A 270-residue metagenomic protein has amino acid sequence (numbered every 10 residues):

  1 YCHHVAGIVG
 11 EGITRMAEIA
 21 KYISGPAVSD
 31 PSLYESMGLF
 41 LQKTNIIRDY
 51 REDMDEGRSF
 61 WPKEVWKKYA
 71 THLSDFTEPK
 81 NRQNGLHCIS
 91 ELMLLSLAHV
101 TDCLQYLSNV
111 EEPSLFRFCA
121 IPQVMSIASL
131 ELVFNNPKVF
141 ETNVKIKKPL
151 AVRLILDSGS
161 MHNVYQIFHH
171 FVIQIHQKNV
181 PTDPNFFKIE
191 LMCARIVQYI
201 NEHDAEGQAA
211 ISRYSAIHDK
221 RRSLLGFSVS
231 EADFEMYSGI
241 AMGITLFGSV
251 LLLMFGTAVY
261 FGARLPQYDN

Functional and structural regions predicted by a protein language model:
Y1-F40, E52-N270: Catalytic cores of Mg2+-dependent Asp-rich isoprenoid enzymes
